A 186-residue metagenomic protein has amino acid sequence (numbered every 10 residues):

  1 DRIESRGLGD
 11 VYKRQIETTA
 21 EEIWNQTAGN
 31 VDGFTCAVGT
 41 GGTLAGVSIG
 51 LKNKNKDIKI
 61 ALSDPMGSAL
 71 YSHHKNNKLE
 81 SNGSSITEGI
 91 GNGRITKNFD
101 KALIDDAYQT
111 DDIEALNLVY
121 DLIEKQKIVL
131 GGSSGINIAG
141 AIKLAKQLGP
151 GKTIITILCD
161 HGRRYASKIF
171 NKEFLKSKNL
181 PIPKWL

Functional and structural regions predicted by a protein language model:
D1-Y12: Single conserved hydrophobic/aromatic residue that forms the stacking wall/gate of nucleotide- or nucleobase-binding
R6, I90, T110: Hydrophobic residues at beta-strand termini and immediately following loops that shape nucleotide-binding pockets
D10-D105, E114, L144-L186: Glycine-rich phosphate/pyrophosphate-binding loop at beta-loop-alpha junctions
F99-G149: Active-site-adjacent helical/loop segments in soluble small-molecule enzymes
